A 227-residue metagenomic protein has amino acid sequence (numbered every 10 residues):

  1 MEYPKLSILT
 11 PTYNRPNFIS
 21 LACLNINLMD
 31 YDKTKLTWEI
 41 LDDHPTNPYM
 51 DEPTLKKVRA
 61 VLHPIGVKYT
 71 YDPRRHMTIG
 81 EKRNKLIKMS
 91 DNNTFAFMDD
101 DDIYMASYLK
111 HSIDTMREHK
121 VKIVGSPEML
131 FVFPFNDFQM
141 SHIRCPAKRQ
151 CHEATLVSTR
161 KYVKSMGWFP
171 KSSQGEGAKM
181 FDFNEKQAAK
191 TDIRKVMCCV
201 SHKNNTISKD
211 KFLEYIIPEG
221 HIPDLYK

Functional and structural regions predicted by a protein language model:
P4-S7, T37, K179: Cell-envelope/extracellular polymer assembly enzymes that use nucleotide-activated donors
T10-L21, Y31, H44-P45: Active-site beta-to-alpha loop of glycosyltransferases that engages the nucleotide-sugar donor
L21, G167-K227: C-terminal catalytic/acceptor-binding lobe
L24-K35: Short, acidic, metal-binding catalytic loop of nucleotide-sugar glycosyltransferases
I40-V58: A conserved acidic beta->alpha catalytic loop
P73-S90: Glycine-rich, basic loop-to-helix element that forms the pyrophosphate-binding segment of sugar-nucleotide handling
F95: Short aromatic/hydrophobic "clamp" motif used to bind/position activated sugar donors
S107-F138: Conserved donor NDP-sugar-binding/catalytic core segment of glycosyltransferases
